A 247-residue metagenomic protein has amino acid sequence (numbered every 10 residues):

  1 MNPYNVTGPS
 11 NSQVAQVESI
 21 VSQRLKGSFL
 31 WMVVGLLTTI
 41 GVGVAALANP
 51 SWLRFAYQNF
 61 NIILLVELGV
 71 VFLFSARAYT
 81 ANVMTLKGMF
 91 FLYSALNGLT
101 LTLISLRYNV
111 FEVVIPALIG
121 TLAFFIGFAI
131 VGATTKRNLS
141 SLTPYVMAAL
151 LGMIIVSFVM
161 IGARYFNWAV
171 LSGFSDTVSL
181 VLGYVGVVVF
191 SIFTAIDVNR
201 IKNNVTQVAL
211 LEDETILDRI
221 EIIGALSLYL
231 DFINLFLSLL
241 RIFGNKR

Functional and structural regions predicted by a protein language model:
M1-R247: A hydrophobic alpha-helical transmembrane-helix feature that marks the membrane cores and membrane-interface segments
